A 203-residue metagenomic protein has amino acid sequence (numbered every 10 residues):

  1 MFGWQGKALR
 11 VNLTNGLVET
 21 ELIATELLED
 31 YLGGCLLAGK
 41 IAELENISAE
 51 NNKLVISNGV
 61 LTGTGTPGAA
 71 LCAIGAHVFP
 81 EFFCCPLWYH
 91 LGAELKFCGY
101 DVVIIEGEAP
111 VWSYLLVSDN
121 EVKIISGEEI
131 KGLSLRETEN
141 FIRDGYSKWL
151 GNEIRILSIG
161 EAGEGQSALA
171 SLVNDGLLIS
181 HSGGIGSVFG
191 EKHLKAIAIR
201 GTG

Functional and structural regions predicted by a protein language model:
M1-K40, F97: N-terminal basic/disordered segments at the start of proteins
F2-W4, A49-E50, N152: Short, basic and Ser/Thr-rich N-terminal targeting/leader segments
G3, E19, L61-T66, V102 (+2 more regions): Extended catalytic cores of very large enzyme megasubunits
G16, G63-T64, E164, A196: Short, acidic Gly/Pro/Ser/Thr-rich loop/turn segments
E19-L22, G65-A69, A168-L169: Short, glycine/acidic-enriched capping/hinge loops at junctions between secondary-structure elements
L36-G68: Conserved oxyanion/phosphate-binding beta-strand-loop segments in alpha/beta enzyme cores
G63-C98, V102-I105: Internal mixed beta-strand/loop scaffold within catalytic domains of large alpha/beta enzymes
A93, F97-G203: Active-site cavity-forming subdomains of large catalytic enzyme subunits
